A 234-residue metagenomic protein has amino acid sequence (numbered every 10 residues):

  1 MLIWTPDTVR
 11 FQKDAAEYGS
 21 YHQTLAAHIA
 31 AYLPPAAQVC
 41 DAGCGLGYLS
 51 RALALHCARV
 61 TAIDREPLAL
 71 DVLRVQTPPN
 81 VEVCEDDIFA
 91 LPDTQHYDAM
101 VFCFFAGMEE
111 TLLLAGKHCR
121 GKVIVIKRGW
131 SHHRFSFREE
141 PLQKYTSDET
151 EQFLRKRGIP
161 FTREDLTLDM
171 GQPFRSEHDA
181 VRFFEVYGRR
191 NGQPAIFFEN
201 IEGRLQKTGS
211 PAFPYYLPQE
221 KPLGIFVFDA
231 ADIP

Functional and structural regions predicted by a protein language model:
M1-L33: Conserved class I S-adenosyl-L-methionine
A36-G45: Conserved class I S-adenosyl-L-methionine
L46-D87: Class I SAM-dependent methyltransferase SAM/SAH-binding core
A90-Q95: Short conserved loop adjoining the S-adenosyl-L-methionine
D98-T111: A short SAM/SAH-binding and catalytic strip from SAM-dependent methyltransferases
R120-H133: Conserved beta-strand signature within the Rossmann-like core of class I S-adenosyl-L-methionine
K144-G158, T162-E164: Short alpha-helix
D165-P234: Conserved Class I S-adenosyl-L-methionine
